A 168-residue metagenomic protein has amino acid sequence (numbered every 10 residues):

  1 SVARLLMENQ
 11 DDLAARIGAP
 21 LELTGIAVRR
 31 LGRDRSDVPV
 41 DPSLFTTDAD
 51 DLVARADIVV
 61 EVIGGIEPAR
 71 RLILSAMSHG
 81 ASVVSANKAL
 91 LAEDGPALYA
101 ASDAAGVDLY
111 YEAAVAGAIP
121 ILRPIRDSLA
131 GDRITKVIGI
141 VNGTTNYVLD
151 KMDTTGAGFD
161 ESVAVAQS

Functional and structural regions predicted by a protein language model:
S1, L21, T47, A54 (+6 more regions): Conserved active-site and cofactor/substrate-binding residues in soluble primary-metabolism enzymes
S1-H79: N-terminal glycine-/serine-/threonine-rich beta1-alpha1-beta2 phosphate-ribose binding loop of Rossmann-like
L6-Q10, D94, S102, L129 (+1 more regions): Active-site catalytic pocket residues across diverse enzymes, especially alpha/beta-hydrolases
D41-L44, A101-A104, D127-A130, T155: Short, hinge-like loop/turn segments at secondary-structure boundaries
F45-T46, E61, V84-A86, L109-A113 (+2 more regions): General beta-strand structural signal in soluble alpha/beta enzymes
I63, P68-H79, A86-D127: Rossmann-fold NAD(P)-binding glycine/threonine-rich loop
G80-S82, G143: Glycine-enriched alpha-helix->loop->beta-strand junction motifs that scaffold or abut catalytic
D127-S168: Conserved anion/nucleotide-ligand pocket segment
